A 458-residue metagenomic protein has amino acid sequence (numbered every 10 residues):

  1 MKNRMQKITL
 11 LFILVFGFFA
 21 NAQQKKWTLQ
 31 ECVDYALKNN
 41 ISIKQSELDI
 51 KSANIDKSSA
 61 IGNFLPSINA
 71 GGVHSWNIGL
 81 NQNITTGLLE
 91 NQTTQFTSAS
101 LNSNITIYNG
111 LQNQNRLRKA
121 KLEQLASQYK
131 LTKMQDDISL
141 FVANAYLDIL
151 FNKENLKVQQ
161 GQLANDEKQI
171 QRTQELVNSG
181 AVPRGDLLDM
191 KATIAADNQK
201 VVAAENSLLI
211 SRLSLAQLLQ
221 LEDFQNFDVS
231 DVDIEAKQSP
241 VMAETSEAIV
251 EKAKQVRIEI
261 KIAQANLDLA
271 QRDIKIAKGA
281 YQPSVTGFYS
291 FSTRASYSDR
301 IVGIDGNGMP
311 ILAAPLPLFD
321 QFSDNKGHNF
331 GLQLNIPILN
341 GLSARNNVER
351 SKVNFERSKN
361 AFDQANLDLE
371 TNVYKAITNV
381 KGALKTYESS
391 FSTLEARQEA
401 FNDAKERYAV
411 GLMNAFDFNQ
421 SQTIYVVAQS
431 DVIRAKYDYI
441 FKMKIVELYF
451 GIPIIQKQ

Functional and structural regions predicted by a protein language model:
M1-Y35, E205-E251, G303, I445-Q458: Terminal intrinsically disordered/low-complexity segments used for targeting and assembly
K2, I55, D137-K252, A383 (+1 more regions): Periplasmic alpha-helical coiled-coil/stalk elements that build and connect Gram-negative outer-membrane
A22-N69, V73, G79, D223 (+3 more regions): Bacterial Sec-pathway N-terminal export signals of envelope proteins
Q24, G71-I105, D233-V241, K275 (+1 more regions): Small/polar, glycine/serine/threonine/aspartate-rich low-complexity segments that form flexible
K44-L48, I61, T93, I107-Q135 (+5 more regions): Sec/SRP-type N-terminal targeting helices
L48, Q199-L221, S392-I452: Short segments within alpha-helical structural elements
S100-N102, Y146, V250, G331-Q333 (+1 more regions): Membrane-embedded beta-strand positions in outer-membrane beta-barrel channels/transporters
